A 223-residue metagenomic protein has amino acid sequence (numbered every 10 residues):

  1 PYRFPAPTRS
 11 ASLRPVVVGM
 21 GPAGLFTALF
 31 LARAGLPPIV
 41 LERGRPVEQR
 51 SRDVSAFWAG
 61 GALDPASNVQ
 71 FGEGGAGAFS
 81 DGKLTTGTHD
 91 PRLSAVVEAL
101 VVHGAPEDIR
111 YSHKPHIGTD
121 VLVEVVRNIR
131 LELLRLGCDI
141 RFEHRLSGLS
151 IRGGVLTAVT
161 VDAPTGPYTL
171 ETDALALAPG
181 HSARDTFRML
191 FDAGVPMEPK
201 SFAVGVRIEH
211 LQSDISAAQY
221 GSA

Functional and structural regions predicted by a protein language model:
P1-H103, E107-A223: Residues forming the flavin
